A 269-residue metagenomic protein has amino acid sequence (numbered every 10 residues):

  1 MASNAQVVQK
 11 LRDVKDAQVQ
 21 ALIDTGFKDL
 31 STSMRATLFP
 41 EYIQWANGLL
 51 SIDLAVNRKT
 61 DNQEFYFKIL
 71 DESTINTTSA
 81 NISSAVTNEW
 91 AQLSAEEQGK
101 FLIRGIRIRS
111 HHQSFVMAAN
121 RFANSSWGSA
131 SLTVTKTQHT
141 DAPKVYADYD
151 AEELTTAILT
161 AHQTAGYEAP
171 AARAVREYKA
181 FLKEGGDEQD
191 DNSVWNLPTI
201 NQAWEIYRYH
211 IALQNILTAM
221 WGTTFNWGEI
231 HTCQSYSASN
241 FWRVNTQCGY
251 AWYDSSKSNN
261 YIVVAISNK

Functional and structural regions predicted by a protein language model:
S3-A5, K10-D191, K257-K269: Short, compositionally biased
V116, L197-P198: Long, contiguous hydrophobic alpha-helical segments, chiefly transmembrane helices and signal peptides
N192-N196: Alpha-helical scaffolds flanking conserved acidic
I200-K269: C-terminal, surface-exposed recognition/capping segments
